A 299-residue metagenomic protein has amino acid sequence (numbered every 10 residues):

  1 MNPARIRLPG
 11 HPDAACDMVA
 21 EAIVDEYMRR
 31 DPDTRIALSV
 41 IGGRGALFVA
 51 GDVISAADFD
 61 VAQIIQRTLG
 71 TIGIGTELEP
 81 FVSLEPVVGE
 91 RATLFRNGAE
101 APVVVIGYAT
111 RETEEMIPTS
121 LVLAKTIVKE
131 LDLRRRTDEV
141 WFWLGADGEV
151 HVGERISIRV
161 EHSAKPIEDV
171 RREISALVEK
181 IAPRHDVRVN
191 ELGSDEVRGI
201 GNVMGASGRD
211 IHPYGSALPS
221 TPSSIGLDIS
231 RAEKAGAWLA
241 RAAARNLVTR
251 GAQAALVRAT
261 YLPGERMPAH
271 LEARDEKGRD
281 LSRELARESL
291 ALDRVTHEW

Functional and structural regions predicted by a protein language model:
M1-A37, G42-G43, L121, R134: N-terminal, positively charged regions that mediate nucleic acid binding
P3-I6, R44-A46, Q63, R67-G70 (+1 more regions): Glycine-rich, mobile lid/loop segments that gate access to catalytic sites or pores
A4-A14, R35, G42-G45, Q66 (+1 more regions): Structured, hydrophobic secondary-structure cores that serve as assembly/anchoring elements
R7, H11, A15, N97-G98 (+2 more regions): Short alpha-helix boundary/capping segments
E21, R29, V104-Y108, M116 (+4 more regions): Conserved mixed alpha/beta catalytic, RNA-binding, or beta-rich assembly cores of soluble enzyme, regulatory
T34-L38, R136-L144, H185-N190, A252-L262: A short glycine-rich, hydrophobically flanked beta-strand micro-motif that places a catalytic Asp/Glu for divalent metal
A37-S55: Short, charge-patterned binding micro-sites
A252-W299: Internal helix-turn-beta structural module
